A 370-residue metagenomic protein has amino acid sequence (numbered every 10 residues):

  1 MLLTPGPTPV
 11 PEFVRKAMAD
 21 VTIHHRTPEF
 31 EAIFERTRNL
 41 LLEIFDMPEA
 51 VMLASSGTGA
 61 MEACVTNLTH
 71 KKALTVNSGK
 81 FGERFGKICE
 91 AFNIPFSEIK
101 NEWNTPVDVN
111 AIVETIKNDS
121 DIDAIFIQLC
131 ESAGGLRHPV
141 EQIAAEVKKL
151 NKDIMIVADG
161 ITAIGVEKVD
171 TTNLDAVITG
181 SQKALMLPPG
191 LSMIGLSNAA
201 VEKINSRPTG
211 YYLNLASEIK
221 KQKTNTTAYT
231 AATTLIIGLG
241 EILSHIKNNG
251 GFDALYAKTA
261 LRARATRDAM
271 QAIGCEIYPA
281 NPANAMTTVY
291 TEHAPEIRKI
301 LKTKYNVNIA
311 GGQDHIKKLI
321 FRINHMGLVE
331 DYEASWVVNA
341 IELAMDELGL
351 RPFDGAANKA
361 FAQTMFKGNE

Functional and structural regions predicted by a protein language model:
M1-L53: A glycine-/small-polar-enriched, mobile loop at the entrance of the PLP active site in fold-type I
P9-V10, A184-R267: Active-site C-terminal subdomain of aminotransferase-like
R36-F45, S244-I277, K299-I300: Conserved PLP-dependent catalytic core of the aminotransferase class-I/II
L41, M47-L74, S78, G82-G86: Conserved beta-loop-alpha segment that forms the PLP phosphate-binding cup at the N-terminus of a helix
V107-G165: Active-site phosphate-binding strand-loop segment of PLP-dependent enzymes
T171-Q182: Conserved active-site segment immediately N-terminal to the catalytic lysine that forms the internal aldimine
E276-K304: Conserved PLP-binding catalytic core of the aspartate aminotransferase-like
L319-E370: PLP-dependent enzyme catalytic core of the Aspartate aminotransferase-like
